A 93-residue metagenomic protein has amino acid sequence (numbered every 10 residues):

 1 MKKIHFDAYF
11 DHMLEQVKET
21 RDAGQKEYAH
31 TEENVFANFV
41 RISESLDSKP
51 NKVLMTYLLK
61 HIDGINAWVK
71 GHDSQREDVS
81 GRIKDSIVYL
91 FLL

Functional and structural regions predicted by a protein language model:
M1-L93: Intrinsically disordered, low-complexity regulatory regions that flank transcription factor DNA-binding cores
